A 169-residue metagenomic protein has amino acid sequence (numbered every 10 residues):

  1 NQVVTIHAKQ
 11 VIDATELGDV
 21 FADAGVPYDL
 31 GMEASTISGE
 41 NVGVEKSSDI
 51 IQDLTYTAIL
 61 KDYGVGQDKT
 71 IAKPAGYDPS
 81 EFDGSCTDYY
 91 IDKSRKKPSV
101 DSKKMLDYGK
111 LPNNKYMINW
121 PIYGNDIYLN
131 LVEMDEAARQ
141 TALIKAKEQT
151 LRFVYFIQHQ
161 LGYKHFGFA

Functional and structural regions predicted by a protein language model:
Q2-A169: Flavin (FAD/FMN)-binding glycine-rich loop and adjacent Rossmann-like elements that form
